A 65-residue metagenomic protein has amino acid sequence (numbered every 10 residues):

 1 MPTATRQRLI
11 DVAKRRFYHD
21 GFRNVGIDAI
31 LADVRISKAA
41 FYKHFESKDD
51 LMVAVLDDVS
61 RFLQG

Functional and structural regions predicted by a protein language model:
A4, R8-R15, H19, D33 (+1 more regions): Alpha-helical structural segments
L9, I30, F41: Conserved hydrophobic/aromatic packing and binding residues within compact polymer-binding modules
R16-V25, A29, F45: Short helix/strand-capping hinge loops at secondary-structure junctions that flank key functional elements
R23, Y42, R61: Nucleotide phosphate-binding site architecture
R35-F45: Short hydrophobic/aromatic patch on the recognition helix
